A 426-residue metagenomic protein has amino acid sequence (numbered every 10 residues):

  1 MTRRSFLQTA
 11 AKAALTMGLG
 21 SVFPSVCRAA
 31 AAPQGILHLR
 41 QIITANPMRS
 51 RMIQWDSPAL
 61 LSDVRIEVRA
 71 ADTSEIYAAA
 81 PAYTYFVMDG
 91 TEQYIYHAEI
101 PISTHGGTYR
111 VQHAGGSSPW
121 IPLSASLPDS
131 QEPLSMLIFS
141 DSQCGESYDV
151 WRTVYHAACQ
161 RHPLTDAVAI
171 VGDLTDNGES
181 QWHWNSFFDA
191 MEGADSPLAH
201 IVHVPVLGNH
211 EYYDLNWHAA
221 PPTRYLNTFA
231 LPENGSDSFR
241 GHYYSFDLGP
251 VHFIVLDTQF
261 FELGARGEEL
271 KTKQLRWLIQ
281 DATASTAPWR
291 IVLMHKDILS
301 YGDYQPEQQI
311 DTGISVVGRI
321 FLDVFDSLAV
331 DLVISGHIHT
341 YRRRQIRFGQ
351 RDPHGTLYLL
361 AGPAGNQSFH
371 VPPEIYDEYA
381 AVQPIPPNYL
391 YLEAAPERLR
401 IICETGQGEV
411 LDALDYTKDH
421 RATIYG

Functional and structural regions predicted by a protein language model:
T2-Q143, R161, I385, Y391-G426: Acidic, histidine-bearing metal-coordination/catalytic regions of metal-dependent phosphoesterases
R49-M52, S62-R65, G145-D149, Y213 (+4 more regions): Short, solvent-exposed loop/turn elements at domain surfaces
A98-E99, T108-P122, L127, W182-T286 (+4 more regions): Extended active-site neighborhood of metal-dependent phosphoesterases/phosphodiesterases
P133-V206: Conserved, compact domain cores that house catalytic/ligand-binding motifs in diverse enzymes and effector modules
I138-S140, A167-G172, H203-N209, I291-M294 (+2 more regions): Active-site neighborhood of phospho(di)ester-bond hydrolases with catalytic His/Asp-centered motifs
S142-G145, L174-G178, N209-Y213, Q259-E262 (+3 more regions): Solvent-exposed loop/turn segments at secondary-structure junctions within structured extracellular/periplasmic domains
S285-D303: Short acidic, glycine-rich surface-loop motifs adjacent to enzyme active sites
